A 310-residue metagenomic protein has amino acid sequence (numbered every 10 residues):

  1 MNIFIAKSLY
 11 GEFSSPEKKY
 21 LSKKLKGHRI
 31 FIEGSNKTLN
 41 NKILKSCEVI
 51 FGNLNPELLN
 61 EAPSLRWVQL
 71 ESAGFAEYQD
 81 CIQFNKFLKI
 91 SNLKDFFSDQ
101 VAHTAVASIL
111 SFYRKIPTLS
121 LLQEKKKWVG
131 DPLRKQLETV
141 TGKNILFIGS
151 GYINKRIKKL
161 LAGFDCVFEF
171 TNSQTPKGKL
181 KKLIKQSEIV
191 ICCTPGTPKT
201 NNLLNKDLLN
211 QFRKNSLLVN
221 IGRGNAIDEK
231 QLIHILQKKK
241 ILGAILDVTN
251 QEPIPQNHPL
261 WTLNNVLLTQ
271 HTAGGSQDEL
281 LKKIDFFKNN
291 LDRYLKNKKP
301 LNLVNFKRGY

Functional and structural regions predicted by a protein language model:
M1-C47: N-terminal glycine-/charge-rich "phosphate-binding" loop or analogous flexible N-terminal tail
G34-I43, P56-N60, S173-Q186: Short acidic low-complexity segments
I43-K45, L59-A62, V140, L183-K185 (+2 more regions): A short, aliphatic-rich alpha-helical micro-motif
S46-Q123: Phosphate/diphosphate ligand-binding glycine-rich loop within oxidoreductases
K89-N92, F96-T104, F112, T118 (+3 more regions): C-terminal helix-to-coil terminal segments
L119-R156: Glycine-rich NAD(P)-binding loop of Rossmann-like domains
G163-K177: NAD(P)-binding Rossmann-fold cofactor-contacting core
Q174-P259: Rossmann-like adenosine-cofactor binding region
